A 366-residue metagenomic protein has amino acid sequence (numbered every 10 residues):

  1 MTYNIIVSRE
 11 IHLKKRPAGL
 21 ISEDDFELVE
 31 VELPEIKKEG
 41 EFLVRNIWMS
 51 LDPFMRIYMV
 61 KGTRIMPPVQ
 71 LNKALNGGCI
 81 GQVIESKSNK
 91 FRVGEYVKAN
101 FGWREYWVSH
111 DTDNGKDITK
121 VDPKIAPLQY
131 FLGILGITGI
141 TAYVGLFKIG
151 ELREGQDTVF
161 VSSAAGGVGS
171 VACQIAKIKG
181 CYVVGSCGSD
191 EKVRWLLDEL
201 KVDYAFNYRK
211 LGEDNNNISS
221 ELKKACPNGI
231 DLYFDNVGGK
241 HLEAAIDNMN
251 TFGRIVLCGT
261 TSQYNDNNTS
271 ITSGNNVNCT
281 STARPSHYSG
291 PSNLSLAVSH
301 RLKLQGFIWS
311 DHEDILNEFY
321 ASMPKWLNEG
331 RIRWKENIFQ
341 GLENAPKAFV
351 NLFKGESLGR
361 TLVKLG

Functional and structural regions predicted by a protein language model:
Y3-I6, S310-G366: C-terminal hydrophobic helical "lid"/dimerization subdomain of Rossmann-like NAD(P)H-dependent oxidoreductases
E32-L51, M59-W103: Glycine-rich beta-strand-centered segment in the early N-terminal region that forms part of a ligand/cofactor-binding
L75-Q82, K90-S163: NAD(P)H dinucleotide-binding glycine-rich loop of Rossmann-like/cofactor-binding domains, especially the beta1-alpha1
Y96, T158, Y182, G253-R254 (+1 more regions): Short glycine-centered segments of the SAM/dcSAM-binding site in methyltransferase folds
G139-I140, S163-C173, G238: Glycine-rich NAD(P) Rossmann-fold beta1-alpha1 loop
L152-R153, C226, M249-N250: A generic alpha-to-beta junction signature in SAM-dependent methyltransferases
K177-A244, S310: Adenosine-nucleotide cofactor-binding segment
K240-I332, L365-G366: Glycine-rich phosphate-binding loop and adjacent beta-alpha segment of Rossmann(oid) nucleotide-cofactor-binding
